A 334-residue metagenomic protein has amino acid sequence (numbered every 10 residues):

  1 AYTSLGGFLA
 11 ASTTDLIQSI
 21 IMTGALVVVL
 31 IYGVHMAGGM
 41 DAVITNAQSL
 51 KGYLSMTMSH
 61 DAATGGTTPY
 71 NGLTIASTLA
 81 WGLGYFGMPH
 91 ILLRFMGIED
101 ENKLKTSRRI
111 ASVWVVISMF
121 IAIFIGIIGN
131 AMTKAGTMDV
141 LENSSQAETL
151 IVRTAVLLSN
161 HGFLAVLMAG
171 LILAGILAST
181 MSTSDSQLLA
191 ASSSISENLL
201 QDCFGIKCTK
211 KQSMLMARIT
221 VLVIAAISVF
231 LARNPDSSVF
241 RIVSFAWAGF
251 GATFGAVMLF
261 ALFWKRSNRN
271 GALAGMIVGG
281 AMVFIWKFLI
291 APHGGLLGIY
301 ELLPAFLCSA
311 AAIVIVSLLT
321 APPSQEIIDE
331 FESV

Functional and structural regions predicted by a protein language model:
A1-V334: Membrane-embedded helix-loop-helix hairpins and adjacent transmembrane boundary segments in multi-pass transporters
